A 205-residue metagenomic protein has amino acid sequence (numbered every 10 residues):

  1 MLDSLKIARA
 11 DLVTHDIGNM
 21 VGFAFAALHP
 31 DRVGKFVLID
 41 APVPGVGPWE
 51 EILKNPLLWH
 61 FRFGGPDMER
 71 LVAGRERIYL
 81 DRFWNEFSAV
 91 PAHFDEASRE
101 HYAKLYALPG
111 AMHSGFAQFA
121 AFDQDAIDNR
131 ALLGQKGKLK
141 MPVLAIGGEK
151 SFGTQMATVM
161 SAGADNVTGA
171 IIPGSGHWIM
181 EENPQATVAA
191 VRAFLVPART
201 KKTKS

Functional and structural regions predicted by a protein language model:
M1-V13, I17-I171, M180, R192-S205: Flexible "cap/lid" subdomain of the alpha/beta-hydrolase fold that forms the substrate-access gate
S175-P184, V188: Catalytic histidine-centered segment of alpha/beta-hydrolase-like enzymes
